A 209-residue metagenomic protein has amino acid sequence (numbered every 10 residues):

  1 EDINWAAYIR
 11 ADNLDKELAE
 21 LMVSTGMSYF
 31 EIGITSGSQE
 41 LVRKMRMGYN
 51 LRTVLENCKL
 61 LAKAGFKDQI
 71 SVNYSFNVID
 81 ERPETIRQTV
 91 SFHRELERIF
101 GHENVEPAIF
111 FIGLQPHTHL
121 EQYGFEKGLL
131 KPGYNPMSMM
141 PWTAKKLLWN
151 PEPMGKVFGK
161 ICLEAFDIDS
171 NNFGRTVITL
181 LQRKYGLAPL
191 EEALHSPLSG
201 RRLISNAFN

Functional and structural regions predicted by a protein language model:
E1-S71, F76: Conserved SAM/AdoMet-binding glycine-rich loop
R10, D15, S38, K63 (+4 more regions): Alpha-helix initiation/capping motif
E17-E20, I79-E97, L120: Catalytic cores of alpha/beta
E40, K44-M45, F76-E84, F100-W149 (+1 more regions): Flexible glycine/acidic-rich beta-alpha junction loops that bind and position SAM and/or redox cofactors in anaerobic
G48-Y49, T89-V90, F125-K127: Short, hinge-like loop/turn segments at secondary-structure boundaries
N57-Q69, L96-E103, K156-V177: A structural motif corresponding to the C-terminal end of an alpha-helix and its immediate exit/capping segment
E121-N209: Radical SAM enzyme core and accessory elements
